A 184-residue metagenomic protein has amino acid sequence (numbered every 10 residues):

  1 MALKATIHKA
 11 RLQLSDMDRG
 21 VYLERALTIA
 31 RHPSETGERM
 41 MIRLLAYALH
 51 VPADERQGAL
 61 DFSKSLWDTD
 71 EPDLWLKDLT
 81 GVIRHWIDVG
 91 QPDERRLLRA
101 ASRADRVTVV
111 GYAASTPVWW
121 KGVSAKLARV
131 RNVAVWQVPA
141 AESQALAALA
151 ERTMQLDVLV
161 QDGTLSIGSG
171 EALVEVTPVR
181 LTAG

Functional and structural regions predicted by a protein language model:
A10-L14, L74, T164-S169: Short polybasic amphipathic segments
D18-L66: Acidic-basic catalytic patches of nuclease active cores, encompassing PD-(D/E)XK and other metal-cofactor nuclease
S63-S65, I87-G90, V110-A113: Short His-Asn-centered micro-motif
L74-L76, G81-A100: Conserved catalytic cores of phosphodiester-cleaving nucleases, focusing on short active-site segments
A104-G111, R131-V135: Hydrophobic beta-strand segments of well-ordered beta-sheets in folded domains
T108-W119, V123: Nucleic-acid nuclease catalytic cores
W119-V174, P178-V179: Domain-level recognition of nuclease-like catalytic cores that cleave nucleotide substrates
